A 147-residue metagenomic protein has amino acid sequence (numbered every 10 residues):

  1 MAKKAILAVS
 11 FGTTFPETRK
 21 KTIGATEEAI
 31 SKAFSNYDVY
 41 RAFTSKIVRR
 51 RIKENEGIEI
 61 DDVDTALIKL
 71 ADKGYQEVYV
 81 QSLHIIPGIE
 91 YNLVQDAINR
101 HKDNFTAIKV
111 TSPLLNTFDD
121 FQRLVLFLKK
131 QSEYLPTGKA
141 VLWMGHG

Functional and structural regions predicted by a protein language model:
M1-G147: Active-site-proximal alpha-helix that buttresses catalytic centers in soluble enzyme cores
